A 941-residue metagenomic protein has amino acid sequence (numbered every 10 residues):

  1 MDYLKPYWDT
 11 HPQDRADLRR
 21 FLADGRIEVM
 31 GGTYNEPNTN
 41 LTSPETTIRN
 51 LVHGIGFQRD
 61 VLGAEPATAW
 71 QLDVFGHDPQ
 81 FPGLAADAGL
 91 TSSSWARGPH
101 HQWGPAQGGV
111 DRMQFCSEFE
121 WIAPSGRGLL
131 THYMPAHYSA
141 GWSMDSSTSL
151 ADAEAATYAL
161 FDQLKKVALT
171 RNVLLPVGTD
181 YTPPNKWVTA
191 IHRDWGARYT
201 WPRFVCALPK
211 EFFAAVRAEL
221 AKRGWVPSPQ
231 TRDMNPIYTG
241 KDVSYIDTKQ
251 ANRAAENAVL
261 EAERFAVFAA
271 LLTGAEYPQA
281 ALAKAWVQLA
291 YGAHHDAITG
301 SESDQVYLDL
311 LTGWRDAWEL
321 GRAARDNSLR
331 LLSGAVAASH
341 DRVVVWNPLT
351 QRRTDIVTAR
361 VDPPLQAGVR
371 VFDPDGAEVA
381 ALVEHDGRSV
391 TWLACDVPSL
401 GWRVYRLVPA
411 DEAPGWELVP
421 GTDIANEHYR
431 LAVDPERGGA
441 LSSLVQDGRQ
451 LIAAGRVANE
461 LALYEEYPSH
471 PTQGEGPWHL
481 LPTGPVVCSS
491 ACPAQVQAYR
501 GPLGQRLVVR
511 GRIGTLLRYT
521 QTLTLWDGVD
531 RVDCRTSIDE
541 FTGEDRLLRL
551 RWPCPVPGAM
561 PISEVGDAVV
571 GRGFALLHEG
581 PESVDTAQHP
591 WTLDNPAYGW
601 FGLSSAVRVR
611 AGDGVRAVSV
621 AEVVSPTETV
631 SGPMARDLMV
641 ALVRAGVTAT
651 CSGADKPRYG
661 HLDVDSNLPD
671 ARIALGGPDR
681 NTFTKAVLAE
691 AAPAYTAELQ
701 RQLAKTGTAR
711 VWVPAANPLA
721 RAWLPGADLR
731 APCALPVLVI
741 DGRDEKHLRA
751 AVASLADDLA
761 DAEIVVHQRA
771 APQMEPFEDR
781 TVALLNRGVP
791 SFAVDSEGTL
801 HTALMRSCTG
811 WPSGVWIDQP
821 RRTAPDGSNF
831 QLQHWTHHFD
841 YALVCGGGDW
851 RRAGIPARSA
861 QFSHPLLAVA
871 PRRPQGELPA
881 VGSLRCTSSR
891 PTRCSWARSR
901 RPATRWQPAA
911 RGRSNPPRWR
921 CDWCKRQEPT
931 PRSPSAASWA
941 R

Functional and structural regions predicted by a protein language model:
M1-R49, Q58, D87, T239-G240 (+1 more regions): N-terminal catalytic cores of secreted or lumenal carbohydrate-active enzymes
M1-T10, A86, R97-P99, P105-S117 (+5 more regions): C-terminal domain-boundary segment and adjacent tail
A16-I27, E45, D78-M144: Surface-exposed loop and adjacent secondary-structure segments within mature catalytic domains
T39-D60, H137-Q163, L480, G484 (+1 more regions): Alpha-helical scaffold elements lining the catalytic groove of polysaccharide deacetylases
E45-Q80, D87, A159-L174: CE4/NodB-like, metal-dependent polysaccharide N-deacetylase domain that modifies extracellular/periplasmic N-acetylated
F81-L84, G98, S117, S146-A153 (+7 more regions): C-terminal (or distal) subdomains of carbohydrate-active enzymes
A221-D341, R858-P865: Metal- or metallocofactor-binding catalytic centers and their adjacent structured scaffolds across diverse enzyme
V607-K685, R749-A751: Acidic, contiguous N-terminal accessory segments
